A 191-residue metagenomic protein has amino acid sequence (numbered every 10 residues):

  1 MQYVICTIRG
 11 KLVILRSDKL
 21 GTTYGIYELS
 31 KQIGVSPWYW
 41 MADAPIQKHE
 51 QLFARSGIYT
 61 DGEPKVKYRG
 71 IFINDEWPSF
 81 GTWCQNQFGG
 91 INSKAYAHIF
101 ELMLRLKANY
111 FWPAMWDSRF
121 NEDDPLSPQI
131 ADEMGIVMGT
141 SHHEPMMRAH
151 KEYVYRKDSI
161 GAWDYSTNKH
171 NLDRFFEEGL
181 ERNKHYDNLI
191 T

Functional and structural regions predicted by a protein language model:
M1-E63: Contiguous, structured surface segment used for ligand recognition
P45, K65-T191: Aromatic-lined carbohydrate-binding surfaces of glycoside hydrolases
